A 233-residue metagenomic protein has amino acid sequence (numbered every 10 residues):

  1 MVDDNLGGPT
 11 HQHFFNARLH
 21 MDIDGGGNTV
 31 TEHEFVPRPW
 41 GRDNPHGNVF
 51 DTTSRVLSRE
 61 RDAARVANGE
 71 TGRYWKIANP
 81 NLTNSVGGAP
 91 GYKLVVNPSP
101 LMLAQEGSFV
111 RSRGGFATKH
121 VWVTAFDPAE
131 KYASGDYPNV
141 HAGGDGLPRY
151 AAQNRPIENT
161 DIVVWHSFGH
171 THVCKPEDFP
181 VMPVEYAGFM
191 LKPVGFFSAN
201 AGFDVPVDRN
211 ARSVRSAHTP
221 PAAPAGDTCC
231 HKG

Functional and structural regions predicted by a protein language model:
M1-G233: Extended effector regions of multi-domain proteins
